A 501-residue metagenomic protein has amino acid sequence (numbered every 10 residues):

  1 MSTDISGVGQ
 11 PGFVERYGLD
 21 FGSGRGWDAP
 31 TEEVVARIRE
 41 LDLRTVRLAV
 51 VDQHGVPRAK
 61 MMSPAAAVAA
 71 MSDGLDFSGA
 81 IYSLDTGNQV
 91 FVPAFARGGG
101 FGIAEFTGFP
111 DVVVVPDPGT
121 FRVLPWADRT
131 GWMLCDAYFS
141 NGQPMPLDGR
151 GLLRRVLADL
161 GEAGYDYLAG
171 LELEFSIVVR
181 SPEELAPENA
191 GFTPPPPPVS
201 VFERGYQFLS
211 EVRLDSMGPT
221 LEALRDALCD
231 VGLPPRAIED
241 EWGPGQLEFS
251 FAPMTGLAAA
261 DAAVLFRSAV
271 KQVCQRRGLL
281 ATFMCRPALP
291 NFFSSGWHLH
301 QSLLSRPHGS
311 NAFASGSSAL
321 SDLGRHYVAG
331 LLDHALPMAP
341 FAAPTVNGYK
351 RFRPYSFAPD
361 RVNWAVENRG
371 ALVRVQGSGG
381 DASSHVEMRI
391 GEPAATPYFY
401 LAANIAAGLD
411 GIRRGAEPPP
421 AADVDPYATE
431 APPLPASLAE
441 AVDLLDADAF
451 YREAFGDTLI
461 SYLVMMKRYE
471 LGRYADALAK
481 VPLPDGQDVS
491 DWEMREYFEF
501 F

Functional and structural regions predicted by a protein language model:
S2-P235, E430-F501: ATP/Mg2+-dependent ligation/transfer catalytic cores
F21-G24, D28-R37, L41-G161, Y165 (+3 more regions): Active-site capping/gating regions of soluble enzymes
L168-S176, P194-E211, V231-S250, A281-H300 (+1 more regions): Core alpha/beta catalytic barrel or barrel-like domain that forms the active/cofactor pocket in diverse metabolic
F208-P235, F249-G256, R267-F283: Accessory "access/gating" subregions that flank catalytic or transport cores
